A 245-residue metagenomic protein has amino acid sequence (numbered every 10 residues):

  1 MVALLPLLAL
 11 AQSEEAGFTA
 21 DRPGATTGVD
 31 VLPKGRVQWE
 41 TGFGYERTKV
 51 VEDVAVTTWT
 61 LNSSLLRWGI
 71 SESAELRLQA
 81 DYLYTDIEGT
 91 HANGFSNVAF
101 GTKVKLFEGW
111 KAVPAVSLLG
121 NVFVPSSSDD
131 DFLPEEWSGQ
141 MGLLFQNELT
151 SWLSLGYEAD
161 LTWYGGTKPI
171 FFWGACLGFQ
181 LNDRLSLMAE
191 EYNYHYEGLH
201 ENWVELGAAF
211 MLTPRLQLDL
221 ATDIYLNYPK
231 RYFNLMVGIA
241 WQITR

Functional and structural regions predicted by a protein language model:
M1-A3: Sec-dependent signal peptide recognition, specifically the positively charged N-region followed immediately by
P6-L8: N-terminal signal peptide c-region/cleavage motif recognized by signal peptidases
Q12-R245: Transmembrane beta-barrel domains of Gram-negative outer membranes and organellar outer membranes
